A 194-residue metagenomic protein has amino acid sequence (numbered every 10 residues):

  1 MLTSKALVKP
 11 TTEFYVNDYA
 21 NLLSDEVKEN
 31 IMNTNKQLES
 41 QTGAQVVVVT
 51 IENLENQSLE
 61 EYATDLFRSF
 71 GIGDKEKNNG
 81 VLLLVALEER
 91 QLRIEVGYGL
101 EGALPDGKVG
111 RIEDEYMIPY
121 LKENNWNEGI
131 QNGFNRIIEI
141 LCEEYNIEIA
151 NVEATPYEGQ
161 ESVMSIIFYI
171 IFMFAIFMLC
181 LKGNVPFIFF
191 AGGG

Functional and structural regions predicted by a protein language model:
L2-F168: Folded, non-transmembrane soluble domains that reside on the lumenal/extracytoplasmic side of membranes
N135, M173, I188-F190: Compositionally biased, low-structure terminal segments
S162-N184: Selective detector of the "anchor" transmembrane alpha-helix that sits immediately C-terminal
G183-G194: Short hydrophobic helical membrane-anchoring segments positioned at the boundary with long low-complexity
